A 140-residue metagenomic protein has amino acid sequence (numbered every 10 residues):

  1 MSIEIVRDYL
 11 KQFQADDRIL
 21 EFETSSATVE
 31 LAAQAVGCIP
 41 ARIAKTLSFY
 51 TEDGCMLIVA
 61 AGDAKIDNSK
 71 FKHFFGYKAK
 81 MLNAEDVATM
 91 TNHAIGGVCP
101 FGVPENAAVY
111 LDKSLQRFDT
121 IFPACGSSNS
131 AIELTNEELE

Functional and structural regions predicted by a protein language model:
M1-E140: Extended, low-hydrophobicity, polar/charged segments
